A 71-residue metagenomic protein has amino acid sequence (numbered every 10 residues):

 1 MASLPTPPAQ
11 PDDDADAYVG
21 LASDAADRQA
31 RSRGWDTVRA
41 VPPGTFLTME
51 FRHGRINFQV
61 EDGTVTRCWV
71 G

Functional and structural regions predicted by a protein language model:
M1-T45, R52, T66: N-terminal non-globular leader segments, chiefly Sec-dependent signal peptides
T48-G71: Short, compact, well-ordered microdomains
